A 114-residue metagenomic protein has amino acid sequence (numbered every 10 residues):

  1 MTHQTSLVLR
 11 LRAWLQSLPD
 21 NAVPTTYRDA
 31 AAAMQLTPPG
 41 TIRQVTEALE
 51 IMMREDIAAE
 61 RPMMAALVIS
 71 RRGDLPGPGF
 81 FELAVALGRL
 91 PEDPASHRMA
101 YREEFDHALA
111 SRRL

Functional and structural regions predicted by a protein language model:
M1-R12, Q16-L114: Nucleic acid-binding interface residues in structured DNA/RNA-binding domains, emphasizing the DNA-engaging scaffolds
